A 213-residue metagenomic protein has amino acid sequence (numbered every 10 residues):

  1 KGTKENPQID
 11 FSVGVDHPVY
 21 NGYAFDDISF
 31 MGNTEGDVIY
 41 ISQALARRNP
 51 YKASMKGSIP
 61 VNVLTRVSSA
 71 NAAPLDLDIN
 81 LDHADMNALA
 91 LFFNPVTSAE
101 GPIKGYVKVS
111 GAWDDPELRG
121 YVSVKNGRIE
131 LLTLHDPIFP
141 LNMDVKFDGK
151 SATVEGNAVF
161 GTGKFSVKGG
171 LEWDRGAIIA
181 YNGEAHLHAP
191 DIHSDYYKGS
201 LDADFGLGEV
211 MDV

Functional and structural regions predicted by a protein language model:
K1-K108, W113-V213: Interface amphipathic segments
